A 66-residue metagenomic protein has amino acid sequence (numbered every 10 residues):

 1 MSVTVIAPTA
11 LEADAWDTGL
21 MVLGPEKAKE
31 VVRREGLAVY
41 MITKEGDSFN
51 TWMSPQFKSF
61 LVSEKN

Functional and structural regions predicted by a protein language model:
M1-N66: Mature catalytic core of soluble alpha/beta enzymes
